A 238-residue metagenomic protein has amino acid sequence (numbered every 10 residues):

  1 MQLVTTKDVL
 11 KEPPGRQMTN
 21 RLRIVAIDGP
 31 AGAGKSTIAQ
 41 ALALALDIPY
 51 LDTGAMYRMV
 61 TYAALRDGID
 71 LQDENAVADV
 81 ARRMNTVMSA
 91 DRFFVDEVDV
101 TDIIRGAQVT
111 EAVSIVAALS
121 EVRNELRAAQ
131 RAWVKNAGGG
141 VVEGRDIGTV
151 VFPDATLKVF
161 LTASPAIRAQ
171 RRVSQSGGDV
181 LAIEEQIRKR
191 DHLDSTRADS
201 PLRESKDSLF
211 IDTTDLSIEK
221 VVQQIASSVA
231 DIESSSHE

Functional and structural regions predicted by a protein language model:
M1-I24: Extreme N-terminal, non-catalytic leader segments that precede Walker-type/kinase nucleotide-binding cores
I27: Hydrophobic anchor at the beta1->P-loop junction of P-loop NTPases
P30: P-loop (Walker A) phosphate-binding loop of NTP-binding proteins
K35: Conserved lysine of the Walker
I38: Hydrophobic positions on the alpha1 helix immediately C-terminal to the Walker A/P-loop
A41-A107: N-terminal phosphate/diphosphate-binding loop that engages ATP/GTP or pyrophosphate donors across diverse enzyme folds
A90-D91, Q130-G138, I147-V150, D154 (+1 more regions): Small-molecule kinase domains that catalyze NTP-dependent phosphoryl transfer to phosphate-bearing small molecules
T101-S176: ATP-dependent NMP and nucleoside kinases share a basic, alpha-helical "lid"
